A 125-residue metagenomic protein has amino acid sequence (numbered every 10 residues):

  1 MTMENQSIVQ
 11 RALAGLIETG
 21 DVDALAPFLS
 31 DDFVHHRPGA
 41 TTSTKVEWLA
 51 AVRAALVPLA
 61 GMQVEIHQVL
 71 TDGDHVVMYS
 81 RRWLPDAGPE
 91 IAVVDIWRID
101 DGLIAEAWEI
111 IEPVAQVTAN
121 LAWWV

Functional and structural regions predicted by a protein language model:
T2-D31: Short acidic-aromatic low-complexity motifs
V9, A24-L25, F33, W48 (+4 more regions): Hydrophobic pocket/interface hotspot
V22-G73: A solvent-exposed, acidic/Ser-Thr-rich amphipathic alpha-helical stretch
L29, R82-L84, I110-I111: Short beta-strand segments enriched in hydrophobic/aromatic residues within well-folded beta-rich domains
V52, V64-L70, R81-W83, A92-R98: Hydrophobic/aromatic beta-strand elements that line small-molecule binding cavities or substrate pockets in beta-rich
V57-P58, L84-E90: Short, cysteine-centered beta-strand-loop-beta hairpins and adjacent loop/turn segments enriched in charged/polar
P85-A87, D100-G102, E112-V114: Short coil/turn motifs at secondary-structure junctions
E109-V125: Low-complexity, intrinsically disordered terminal/linker segments enriched in charged and Gly/Pro repeats
